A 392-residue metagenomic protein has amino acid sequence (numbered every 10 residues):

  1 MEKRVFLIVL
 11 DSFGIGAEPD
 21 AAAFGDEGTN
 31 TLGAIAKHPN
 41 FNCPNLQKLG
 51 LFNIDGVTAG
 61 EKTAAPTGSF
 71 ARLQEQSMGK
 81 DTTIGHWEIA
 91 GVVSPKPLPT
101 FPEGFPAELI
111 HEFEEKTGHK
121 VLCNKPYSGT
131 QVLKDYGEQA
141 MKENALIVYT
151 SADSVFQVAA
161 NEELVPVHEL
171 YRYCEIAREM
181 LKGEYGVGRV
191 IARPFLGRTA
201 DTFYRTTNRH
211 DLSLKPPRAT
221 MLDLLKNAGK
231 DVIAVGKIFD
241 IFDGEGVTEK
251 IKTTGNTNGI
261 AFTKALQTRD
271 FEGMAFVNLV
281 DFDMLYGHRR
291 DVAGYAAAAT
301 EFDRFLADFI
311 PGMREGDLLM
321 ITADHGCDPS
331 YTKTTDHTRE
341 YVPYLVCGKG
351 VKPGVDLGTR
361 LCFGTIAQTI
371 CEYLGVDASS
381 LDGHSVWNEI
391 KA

Functional and structural regions predicted by a protein language model:
M1-A392: Feature captures the catalytic ectodomains and active-site-proximal regions of enzymes that hydrolyze or transfer
